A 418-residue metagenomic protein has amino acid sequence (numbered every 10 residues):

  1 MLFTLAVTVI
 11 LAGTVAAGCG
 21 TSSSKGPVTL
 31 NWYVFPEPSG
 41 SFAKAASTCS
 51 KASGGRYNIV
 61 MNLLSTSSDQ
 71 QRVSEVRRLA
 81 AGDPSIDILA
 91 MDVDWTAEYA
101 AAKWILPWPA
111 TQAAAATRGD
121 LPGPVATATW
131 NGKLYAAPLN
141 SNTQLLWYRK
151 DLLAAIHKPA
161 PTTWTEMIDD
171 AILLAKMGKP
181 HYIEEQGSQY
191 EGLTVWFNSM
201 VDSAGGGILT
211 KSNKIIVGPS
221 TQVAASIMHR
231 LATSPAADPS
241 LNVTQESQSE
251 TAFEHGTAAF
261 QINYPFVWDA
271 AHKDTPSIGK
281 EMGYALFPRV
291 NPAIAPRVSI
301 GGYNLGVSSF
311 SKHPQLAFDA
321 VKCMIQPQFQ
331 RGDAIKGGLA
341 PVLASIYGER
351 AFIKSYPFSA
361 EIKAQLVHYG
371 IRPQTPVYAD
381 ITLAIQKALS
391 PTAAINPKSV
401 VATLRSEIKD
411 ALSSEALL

Functional and structural regions predicted by a protein language model:
L2-A97, A114, P276, N291 (+3 more regions): Conserved N-terminal structural module of periplasmic/extracytoplasmic solute-binding proteins
V76-R78, S85-D87, A116-L152, I294-V298 (+1 more regions): A structural signal for short loop-to-beta-strand junctions that line the ligand-binding cleft of periplasmic/secreted
V93-T143, I168, W196, S203 (+2 more regions): Hinge/lid segment of periplasmic solute-binding proteins
P109-D120, H181-G187, A204-A225, K273-S277 (+3 more regions): Short, solvent-exposed loop/beta-turn-alpha elements that line the ligand-binding surface or hinge of extracytoplasmic
N131, Y135-L139, Q144, E166-I216 (+1 more regions): Extracytoplasmic/periplasmic solute-binding protein
A154, A364-L418: Conserved C-terminal helix/tail region of periplasmic/extracytoplasmic solute-binding proteins
I156, R230-A237, K273-G337: Extracytoplasmic/periplasmic substrate-recognition and gating elements
A171-L173, M177, S212-N242, F287: Glycine-centered hinge/linker elements that transmit conformational signals in sensory and ligand-binding systems
